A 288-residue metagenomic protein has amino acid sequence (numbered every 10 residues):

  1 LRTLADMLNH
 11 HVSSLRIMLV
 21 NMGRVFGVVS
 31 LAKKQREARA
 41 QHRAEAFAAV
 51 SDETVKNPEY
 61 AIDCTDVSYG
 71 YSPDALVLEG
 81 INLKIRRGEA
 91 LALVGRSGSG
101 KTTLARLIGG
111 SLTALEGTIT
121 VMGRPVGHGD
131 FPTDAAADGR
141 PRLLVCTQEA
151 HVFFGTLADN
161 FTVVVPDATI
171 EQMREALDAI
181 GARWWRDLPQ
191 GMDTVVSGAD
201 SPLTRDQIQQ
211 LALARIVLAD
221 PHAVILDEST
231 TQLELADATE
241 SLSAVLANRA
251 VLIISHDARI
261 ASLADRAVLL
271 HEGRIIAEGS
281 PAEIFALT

Functional and structural regions predicted by a protein language model:
R2-L31, E37-A38: Cytosolic ends of transmembrane helices, especially the final helix of ABC transmembrane type-1 domains
C64-V67, D74-R86, L91, G117 (+1 more regions): Conserved beta-strand
A92, A137-Q148, L252: ABC nucleotide-binding domain signature
V94-R96: The feature captures the beta-strand-to-loop junction immediately N-terminal to the Walker
G109: Helix-to-loop junction immediately C-terminal to a conserved catalytic motif
G117-G129, A137-G139: Conserved ABC transporter NBD signature motif
L144, N160, V195-L287: ABC-family ATPase nucleotide-binding domain "signature/switch" substructure
A150-V195: Conserved "ABC signature" C-loop
